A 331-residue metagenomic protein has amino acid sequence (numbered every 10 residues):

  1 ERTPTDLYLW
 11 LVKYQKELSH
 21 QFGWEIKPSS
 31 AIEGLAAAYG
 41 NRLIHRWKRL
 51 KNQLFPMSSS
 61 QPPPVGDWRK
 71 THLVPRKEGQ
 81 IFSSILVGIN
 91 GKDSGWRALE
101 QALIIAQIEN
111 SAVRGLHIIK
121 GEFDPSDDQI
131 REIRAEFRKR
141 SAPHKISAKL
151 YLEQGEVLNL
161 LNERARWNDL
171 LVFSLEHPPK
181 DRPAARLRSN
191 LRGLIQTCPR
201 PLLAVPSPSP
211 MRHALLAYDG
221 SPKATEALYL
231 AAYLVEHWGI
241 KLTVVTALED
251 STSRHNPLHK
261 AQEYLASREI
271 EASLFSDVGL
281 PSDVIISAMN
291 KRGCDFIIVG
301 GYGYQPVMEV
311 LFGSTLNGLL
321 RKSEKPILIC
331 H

Functional and structural regions predicted by a protein language model:
E1-S59: Regulatory N- and C-terminal appendages and interdomain linkers associated with kinase/kinase-like NTP transferase
H20, R134-R138, A142, A232 (+1 more regions): Class I S-adenosyl-L-methionine
E25, A112, S147, L170 (+5 more regions): Residue-level detector of anion-binding/catalytic polar loops
M57-H72, Q101, L160-P208, M289-H331: Gly/Ser-rich helix-loop-strand patches that form or flank binding pockets for ribonucleotide-derived cofactors
K70-D127, T197, S209-S276, V284 (+2 more regions): Small/aliphatic-rich secondary-structure junction motif
A112, E122-Y151: N-terminal positively charged helical leader segments and presequences
G115, K149-L152, A204, V244 (+2 more regions): A structural preference for short, hydrophobic beta-strand core positions in alpha/beta folds
L152-N159, D277-S282: Charged docking surfaces used in two-component/phosphorelay signaling
